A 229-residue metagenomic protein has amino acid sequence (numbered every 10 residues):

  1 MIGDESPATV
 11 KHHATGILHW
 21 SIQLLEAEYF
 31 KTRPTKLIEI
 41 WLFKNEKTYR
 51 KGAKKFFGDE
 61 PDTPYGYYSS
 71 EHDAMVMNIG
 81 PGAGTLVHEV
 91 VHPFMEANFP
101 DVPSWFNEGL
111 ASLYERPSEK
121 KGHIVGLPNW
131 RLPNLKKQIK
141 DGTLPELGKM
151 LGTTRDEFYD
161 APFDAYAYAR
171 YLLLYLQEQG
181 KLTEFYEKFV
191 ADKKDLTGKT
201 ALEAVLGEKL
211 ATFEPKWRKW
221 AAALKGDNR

Functional and structural regions predicted by a protein language model:
M1-P103, T197-A201: Juxtacatalytic substrate-recognition/specificity segment
G52-M77, N98-R229: Acidic/His/Gly-enriched intrinsically disordered linker/tail segments that often contain short helix/coil "MoRF-like"
